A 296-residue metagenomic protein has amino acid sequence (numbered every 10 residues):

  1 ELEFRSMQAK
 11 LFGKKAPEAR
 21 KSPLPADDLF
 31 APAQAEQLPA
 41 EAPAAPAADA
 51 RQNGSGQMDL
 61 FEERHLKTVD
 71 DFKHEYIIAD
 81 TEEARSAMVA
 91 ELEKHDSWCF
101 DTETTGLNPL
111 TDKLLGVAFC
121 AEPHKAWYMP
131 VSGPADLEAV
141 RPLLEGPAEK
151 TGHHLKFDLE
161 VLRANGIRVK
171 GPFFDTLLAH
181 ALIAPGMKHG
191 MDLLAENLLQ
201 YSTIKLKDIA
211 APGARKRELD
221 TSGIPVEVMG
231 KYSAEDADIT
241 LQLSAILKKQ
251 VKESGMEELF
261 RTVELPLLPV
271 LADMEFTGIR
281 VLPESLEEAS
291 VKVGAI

Functional and structural regions predicted by a protein language model:
E1-V117, V131-P142: Long, highly charged low-complexity segments
Q8, C99, S244, K248 (+2 more regions): A structural signal for well-ordered alpha-helices, especially hydrophobic packing surfaces of coiled-coils
A16-E18, K216, V293-I296: A short structural micro-motif
H65-Y76, N108-E253, V263, L267-L271: Active-site-proximal helix-loop-helix substrate-binding element of RNase H-like nuclease domains
F100-E103, C120-E122, H153-H154, L162 (+4 more regions): Generic beta-strand/beta-sheet core signal
G255-E258: Membrane-interfacial loop-to-helix junctions in multi-pass inner-membrane proteins
R261-I296: Extended, well-ordered alpha-helical scaffold/bundle regions in very large, multi-domain proteins
